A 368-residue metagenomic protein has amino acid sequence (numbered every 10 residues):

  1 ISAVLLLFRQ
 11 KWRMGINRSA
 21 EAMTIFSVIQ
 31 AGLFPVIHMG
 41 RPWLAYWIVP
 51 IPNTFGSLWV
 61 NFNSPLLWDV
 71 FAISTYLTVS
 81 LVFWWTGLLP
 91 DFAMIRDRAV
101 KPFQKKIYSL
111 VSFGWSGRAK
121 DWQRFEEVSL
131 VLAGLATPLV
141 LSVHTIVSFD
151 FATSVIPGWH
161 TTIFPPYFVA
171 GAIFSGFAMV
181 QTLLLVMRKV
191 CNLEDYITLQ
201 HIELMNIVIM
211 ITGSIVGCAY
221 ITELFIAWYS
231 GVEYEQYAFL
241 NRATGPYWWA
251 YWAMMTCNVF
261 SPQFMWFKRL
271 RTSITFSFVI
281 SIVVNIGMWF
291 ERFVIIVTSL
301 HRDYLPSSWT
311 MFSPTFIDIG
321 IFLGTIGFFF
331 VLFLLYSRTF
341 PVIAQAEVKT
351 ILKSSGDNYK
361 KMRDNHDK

Functional and structural regions predicted by a protein language model:
I1-F8, T75-M94, M179-K189, V259-T275 (+1 more regions): Transmembrane alpha-helical segments in integral membrane proteins
I1-W43: Membrane helical hairpin/interfacial module
W12, S57-M254, T350: Long, contiguous internal "core" modules enriched in hydrophobic/ aromatic residues
G32-P42, A219-I226, G287-T298: C-terminal TM-helix exit segments that contain a strictly Trp-centered aromatic cap at the helix terminus
A45-F62, D91-E127, L199-Q200, H301-F312 (+1 more regions): Extramembrane terminal tails and long inter-domain/linker segments of multi-pass membrane proteins
I156-H160, V232, L270-R271, I296-F316: Extracellular/periplasmic helix-loop-helix junctions in multi-pass membrane proteins
L240-R269, D303: A translation/RNA-centric and nucleic-acid-associated enzymatic feature enriched in Class II aminoacyl-tRNA synthetases
F276-I286: Central hydrophobic cores of alpha-helical transmembrane segments in multi-pass integral membrane proteins
